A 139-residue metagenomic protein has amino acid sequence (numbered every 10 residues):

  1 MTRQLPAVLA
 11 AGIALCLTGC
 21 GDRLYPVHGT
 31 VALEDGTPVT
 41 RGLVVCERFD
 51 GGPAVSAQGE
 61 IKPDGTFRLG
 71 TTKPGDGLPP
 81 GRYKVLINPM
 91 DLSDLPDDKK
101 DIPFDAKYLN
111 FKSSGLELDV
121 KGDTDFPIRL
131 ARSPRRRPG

Functional and structural regions predicted by a protein language model:
M1-G19: Sec-dependent bacterial lipoprotein signal peptides
C20-P127, R132-G139: Beta-strand-dominated extracellular/periplasmic modules and repeats in secreted or surface-exposed proteins
